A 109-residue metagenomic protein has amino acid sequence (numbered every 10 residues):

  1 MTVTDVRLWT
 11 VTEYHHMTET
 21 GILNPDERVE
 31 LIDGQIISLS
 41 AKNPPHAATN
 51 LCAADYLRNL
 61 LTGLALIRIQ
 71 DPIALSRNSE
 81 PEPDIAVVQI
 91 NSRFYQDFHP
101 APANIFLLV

Functional and structural regions predicted by a protein language model:
M1-L108: Gly/Pro/Ser/Thr-rich low-complexity, intrinsically disordered segments predominantly at protein N-termini
